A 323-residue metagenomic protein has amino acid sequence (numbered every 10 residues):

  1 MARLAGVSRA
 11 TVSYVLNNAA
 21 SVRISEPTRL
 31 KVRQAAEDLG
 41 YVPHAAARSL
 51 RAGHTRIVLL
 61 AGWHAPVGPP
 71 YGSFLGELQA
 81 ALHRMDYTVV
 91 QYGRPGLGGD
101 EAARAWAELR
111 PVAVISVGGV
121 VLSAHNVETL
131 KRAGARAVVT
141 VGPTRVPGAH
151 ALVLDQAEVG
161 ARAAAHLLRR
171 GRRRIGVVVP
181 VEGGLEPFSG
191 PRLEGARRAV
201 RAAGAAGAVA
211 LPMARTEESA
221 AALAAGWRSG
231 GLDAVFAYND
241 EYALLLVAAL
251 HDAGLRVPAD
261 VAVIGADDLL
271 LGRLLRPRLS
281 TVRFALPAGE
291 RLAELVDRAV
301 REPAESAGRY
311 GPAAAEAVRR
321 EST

Functional and structural regions predicted by a protein language model:
M1-G53: N-terminal helix-turn-helix DNA-binding module of bacterial transcription factors
S8, R56, V112, R136 (+3 more regions): Short acidic/polar active-site loop segments enriched in Thr and Asp
T11-Y14, L50-A65, I175-E182: Short beta-strand segments enriched in small/hydrophobic residues
V32, V58, L78, V114 (+7 more regions): Hydrophobic structural packing positions in well-ordered secondary structure
G53-A165, L223-A225, G230, E241: Alpha-helical recognition/docking segments in bacterial nutrient-uptake and carbohydrate-utilization systems
W63-G72, Y92-G99, V120, L152-R162 (+4 more regions): Hinge/beta->alpha junction and helix N-cap segments in small-molecule ligand-binding domains
R174, G207-A208, V257-A262: Short acidic capping loops at alpha-helix termini that bridge into adjacent secondary structure
A221-T323: Flexible loop/turn connectors
